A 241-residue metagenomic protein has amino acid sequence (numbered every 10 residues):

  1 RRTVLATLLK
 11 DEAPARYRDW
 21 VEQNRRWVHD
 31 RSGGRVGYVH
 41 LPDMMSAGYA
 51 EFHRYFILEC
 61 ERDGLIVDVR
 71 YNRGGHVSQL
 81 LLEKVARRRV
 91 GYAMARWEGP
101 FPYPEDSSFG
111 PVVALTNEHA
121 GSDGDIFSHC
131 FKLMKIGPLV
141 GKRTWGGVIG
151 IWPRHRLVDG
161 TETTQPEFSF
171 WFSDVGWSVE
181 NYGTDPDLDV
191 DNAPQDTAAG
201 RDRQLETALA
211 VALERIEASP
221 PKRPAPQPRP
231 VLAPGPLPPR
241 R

Functional and structural regions predicted by a protein language model:
R1-V158, T197-Q204, A210-A218, R240-R241: Cleft-lining beta-strand/loop regions that shape enzyme active-site pockets
L8, H40-L41, T116, Q165-E167 (+2 more regions): Pocket-edge structural micro-motifs
D19, H40, E51, F170-F172 (+2 more regions): Intrinsically disordered, low-complexity regions enriched in small/polar residues
W20-N24, R54-F56, E180-D185, P224-Q227: Short intrinsically disordered coil segments
W27, A120-S122, L157-D189: Metal-dependent DNA phosphodiester-chemistry modules and their immediately adjacent helices/loops in DNA-processing
D189-D196: C-terminal or mid-to-C-terminal helical accessory/interaction module adjacent to the motor/catalytic core
L213-R241: Gram-negative outer-membrane assembly/targeting C-terminal domains
